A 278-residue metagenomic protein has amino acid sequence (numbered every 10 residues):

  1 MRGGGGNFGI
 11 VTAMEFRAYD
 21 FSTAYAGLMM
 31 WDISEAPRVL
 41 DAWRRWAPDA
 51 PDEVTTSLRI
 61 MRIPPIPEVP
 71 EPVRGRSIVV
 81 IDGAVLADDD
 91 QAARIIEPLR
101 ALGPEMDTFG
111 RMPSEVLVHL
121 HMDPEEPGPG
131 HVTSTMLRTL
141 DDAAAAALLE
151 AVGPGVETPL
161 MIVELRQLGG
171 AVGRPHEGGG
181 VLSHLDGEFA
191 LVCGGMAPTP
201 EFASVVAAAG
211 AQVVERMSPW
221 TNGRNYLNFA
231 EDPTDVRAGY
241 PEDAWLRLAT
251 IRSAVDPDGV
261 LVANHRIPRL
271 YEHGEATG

Functional and structural regions predicted by a protein language model:
M1-G278: Soluble FAD-dependent oxygen oxidases
